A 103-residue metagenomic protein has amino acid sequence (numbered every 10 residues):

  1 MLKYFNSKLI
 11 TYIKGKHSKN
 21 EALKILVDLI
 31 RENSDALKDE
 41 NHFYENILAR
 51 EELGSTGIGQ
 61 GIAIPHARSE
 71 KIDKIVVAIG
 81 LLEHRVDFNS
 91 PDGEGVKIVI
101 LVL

Functional and structural regions predicted by a protein language model:
M1-L103: Cytosolic covalent-transfer regions centered on His/Cys nucleophiles that carry phosphoryl or persulfide groups
